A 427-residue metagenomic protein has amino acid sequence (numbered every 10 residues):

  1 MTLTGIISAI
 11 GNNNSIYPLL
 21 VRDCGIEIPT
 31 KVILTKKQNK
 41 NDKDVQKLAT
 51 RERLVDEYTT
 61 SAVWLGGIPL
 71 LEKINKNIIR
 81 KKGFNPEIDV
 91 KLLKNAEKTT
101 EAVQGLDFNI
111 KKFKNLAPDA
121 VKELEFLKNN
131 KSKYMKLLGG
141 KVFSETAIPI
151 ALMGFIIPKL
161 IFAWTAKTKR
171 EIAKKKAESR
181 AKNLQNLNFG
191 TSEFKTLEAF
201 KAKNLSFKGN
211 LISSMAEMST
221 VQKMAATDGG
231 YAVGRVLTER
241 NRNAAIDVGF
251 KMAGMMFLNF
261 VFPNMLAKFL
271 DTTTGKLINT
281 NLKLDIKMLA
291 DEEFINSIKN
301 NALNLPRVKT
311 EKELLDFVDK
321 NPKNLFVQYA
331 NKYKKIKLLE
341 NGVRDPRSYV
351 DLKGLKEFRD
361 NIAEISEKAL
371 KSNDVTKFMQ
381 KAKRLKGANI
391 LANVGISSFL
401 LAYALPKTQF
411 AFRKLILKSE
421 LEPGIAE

Functional and structural regions predicted by a protein language model:
M1-E427: Glycine-rich, hydrophobic membrane-spanning regions of integral membrane proteins that mediate transport
